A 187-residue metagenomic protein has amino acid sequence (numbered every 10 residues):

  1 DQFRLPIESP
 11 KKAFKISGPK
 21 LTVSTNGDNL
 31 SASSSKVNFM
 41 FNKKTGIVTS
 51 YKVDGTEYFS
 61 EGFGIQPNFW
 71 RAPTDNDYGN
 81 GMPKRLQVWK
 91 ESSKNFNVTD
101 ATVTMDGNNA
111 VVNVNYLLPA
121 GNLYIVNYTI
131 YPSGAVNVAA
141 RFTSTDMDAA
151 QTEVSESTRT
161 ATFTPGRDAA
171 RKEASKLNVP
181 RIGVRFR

Functional and structural regions predicted by a protein language model:
D1-F41, V138-R141, A149, E153 (+3 more regions): Carbohydrate-binding surfaces of carbohydrate-active enzymes
D1-P10, D54-E61, E173-R185: Catalytic cores of secreted or luminal carbohydrate-active enzymes
F3-L5, V23, A32, Y51 (+3 more regions): Generic structural hydrophobic/aromatic packing signal, biased to beta-strands
P6-K15, T49-K52, P67-A72, P132-A139: Short, surface-exposed linear segments at secondary-structure transitions and domain or protein termini
K15-S17, S24-N26, T45, N95-N97 (+2 more regions): Residues that act as N-cap/strand-start positions at coil-to-secondary-structure junctions
N29-N113: Acidic-aromatic substrate-binding/catalytic surfaces of carbohydrate-active enzymes
F41, T102-E153, R159, F163-G166 (+1 more regions): Acidic, contiguous internal or C-terminal segments within carbohydrate-active enzymes that form a structured patch used
